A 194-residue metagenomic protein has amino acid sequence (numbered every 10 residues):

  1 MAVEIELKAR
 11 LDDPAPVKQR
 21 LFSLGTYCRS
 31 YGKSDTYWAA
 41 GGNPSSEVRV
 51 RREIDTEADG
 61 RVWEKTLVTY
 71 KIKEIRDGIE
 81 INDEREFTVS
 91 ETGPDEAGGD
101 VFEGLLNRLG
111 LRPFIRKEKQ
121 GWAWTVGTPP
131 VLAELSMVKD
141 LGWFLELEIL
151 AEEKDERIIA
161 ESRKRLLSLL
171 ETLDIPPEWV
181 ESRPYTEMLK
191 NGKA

Functional and structural regions predicted by a protein language model:
M1-P129, P176-V180, P184-A194: N-terminal strand-loop-strand beta-hairpin
G78-D83, L145-E146, R157-I159: A short, polar/proline- and glycine-enriched secondary-structure boundary/capping micro-motif
L109-E156: Conserved, surface-exposed functional patches that form binding/active-site neighborhoods
K154-P184: Mixed-charge, glycine-accented linear interaction segment located at domain edges/termini
